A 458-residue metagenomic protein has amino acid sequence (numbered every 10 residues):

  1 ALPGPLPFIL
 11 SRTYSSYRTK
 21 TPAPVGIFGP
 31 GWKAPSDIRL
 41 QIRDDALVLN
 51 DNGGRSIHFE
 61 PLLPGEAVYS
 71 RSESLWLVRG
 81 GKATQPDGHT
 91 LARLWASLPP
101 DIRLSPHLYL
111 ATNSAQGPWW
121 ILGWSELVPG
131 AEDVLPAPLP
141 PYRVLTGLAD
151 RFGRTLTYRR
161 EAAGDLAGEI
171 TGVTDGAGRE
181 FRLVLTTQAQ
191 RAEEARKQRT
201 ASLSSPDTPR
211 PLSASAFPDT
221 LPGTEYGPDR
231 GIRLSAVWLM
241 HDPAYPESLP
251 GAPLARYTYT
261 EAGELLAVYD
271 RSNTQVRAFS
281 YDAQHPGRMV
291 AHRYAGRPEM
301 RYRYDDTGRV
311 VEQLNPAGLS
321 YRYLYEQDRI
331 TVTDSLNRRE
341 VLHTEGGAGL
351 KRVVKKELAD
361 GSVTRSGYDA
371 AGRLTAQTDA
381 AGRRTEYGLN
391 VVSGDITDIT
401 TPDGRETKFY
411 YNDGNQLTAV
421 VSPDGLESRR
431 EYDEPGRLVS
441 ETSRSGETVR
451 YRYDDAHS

Functional and structural regions predicted by a protein language model:
A1-L2, K20: Eukaryotic proteins' extreme N-terminal regulatory segments
L2-T13: Predominantly extracellular/luminal regions of secreted and cell-surface proteins, especially disulfide-bonded
L10, P30, D45-S458: Extended charged/polar low-complexity repeat regions
S15-Y17: Acidic glycine-/aspartate-rich tracts in secreted/extracellular proteins
K20-G31: Short, polar loop/linker segments at the starts of domains and inter-domain junctions
W32-S36: A cross-family detector of function-defining hotspots
